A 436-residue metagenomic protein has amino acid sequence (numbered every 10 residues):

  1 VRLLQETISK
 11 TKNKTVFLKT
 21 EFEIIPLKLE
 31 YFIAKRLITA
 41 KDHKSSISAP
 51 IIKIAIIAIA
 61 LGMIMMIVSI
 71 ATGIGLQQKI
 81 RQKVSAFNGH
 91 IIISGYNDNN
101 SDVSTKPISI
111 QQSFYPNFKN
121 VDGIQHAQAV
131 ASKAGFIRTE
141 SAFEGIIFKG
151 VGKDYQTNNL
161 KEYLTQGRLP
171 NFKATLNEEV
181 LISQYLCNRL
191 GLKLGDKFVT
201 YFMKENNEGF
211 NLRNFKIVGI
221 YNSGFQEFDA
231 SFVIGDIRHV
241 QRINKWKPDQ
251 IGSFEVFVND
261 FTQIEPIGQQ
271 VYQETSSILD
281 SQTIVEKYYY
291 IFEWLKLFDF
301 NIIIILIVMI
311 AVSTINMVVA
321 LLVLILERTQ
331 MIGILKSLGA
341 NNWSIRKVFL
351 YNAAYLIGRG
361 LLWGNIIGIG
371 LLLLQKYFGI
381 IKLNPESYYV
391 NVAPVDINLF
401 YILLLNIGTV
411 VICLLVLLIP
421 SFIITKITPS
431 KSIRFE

Functional and structural regions predicted by a protein language model:
L18-M63: N-terminal Sec/SRP start-transfer signal
K44-K53, D260-I315, L324-L326: Peri-transmembrane interface segments
I64, I70-I147, N171-T175, Q273: Hydrophobic, regular-secondary-structure patches
M66-G75, D299, I303-S337, I345-V348 (+1 more regions): A hydrophobic alpha-helix feature that marks transmembrane segments and, especially, their cytosolic C-terminal ends
P116-K216, R242-N244: Short acidic/glycine-enriched loop/turn elements at secondary-structure junctions
L192-L279: Basic-flanked hydrophobic alpha-helices used for secretion and membrane insertion
L322, M331-Q375: Transmembrane alpha-helical interface segments in multi-pass membrane proteins
K347, R359-L405, L418-K426: Short helix-loop junctions at transmembrane helix boundaries
